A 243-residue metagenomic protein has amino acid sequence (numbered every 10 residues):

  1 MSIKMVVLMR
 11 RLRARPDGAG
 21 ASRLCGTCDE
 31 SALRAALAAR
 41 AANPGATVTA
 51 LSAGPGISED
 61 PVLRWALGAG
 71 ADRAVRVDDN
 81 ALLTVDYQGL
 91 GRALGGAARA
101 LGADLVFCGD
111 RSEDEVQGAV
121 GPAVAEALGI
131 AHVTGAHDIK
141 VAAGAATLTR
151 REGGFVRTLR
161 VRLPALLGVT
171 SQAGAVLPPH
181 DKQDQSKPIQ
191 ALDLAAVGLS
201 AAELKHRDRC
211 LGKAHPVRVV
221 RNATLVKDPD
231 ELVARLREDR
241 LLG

Functional and structural regions predicted by a protein language model:
M1-R15: N-terminal nucleotide-binding beta1-loop-alpha1 segment
K4, G45-T49, R73: Residues at the starts of beta-strands that form the adenosine-phosphate
D29-A41: Histidine-anchored nucleotide/phosphate-binding helix
L33, T49-P55, R76: Short internal beta-strands
D60-A97: A glycine-rich helix N-cap at a beta->alpha junction
A98-D104: Glycine-rich phosphate-binding loop signature in dinucleotide/nucleotide-binding domains
E115-H132: Short Gly/Thr/Asp-enriched flexible loops that form oxyanion-binding sites at enzyme active sites
T134-G243: Electrostatically charged, flexible surface regions
